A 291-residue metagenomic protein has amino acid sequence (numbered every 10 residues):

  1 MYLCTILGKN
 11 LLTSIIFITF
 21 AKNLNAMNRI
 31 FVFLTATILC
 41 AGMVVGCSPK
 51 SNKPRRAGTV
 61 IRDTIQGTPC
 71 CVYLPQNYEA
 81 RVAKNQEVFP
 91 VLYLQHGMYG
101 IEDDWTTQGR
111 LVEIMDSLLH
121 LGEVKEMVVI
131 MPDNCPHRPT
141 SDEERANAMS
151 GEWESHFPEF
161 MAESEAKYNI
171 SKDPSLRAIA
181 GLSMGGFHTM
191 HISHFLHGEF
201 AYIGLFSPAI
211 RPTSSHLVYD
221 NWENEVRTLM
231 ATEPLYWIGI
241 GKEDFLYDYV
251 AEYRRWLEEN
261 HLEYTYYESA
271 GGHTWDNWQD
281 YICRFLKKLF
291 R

Functional and structural regions predicted by a protein language model:
M1-L7, C70-P75: Short intrinsically disordered, low-complexity coil segments enriched in acidic
Y2, I6-L7, I15-N52: Bacterial Sec-dependent N-terminal signal peptides
S48-R291: Non-catalytic cap/lid and distal C-terminal segments of serine-dependent acyl enzymes
